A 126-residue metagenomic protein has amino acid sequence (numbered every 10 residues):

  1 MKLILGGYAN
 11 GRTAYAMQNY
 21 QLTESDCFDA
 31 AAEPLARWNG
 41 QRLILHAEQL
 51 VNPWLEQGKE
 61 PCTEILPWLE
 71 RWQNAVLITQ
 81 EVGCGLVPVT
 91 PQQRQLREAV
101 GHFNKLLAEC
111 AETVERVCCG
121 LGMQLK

Functional and structural regions predicted by a protein language model:
M1-A30: Glycine-rich P-loop/Walker A and Walker A-like loops and their local beta1-loop-alpha1 context in P-loop NTPases
G7, A47, C119: Fold-independent oxyanion-binding glycine-rich loops and adjacent beta-strand/coil segments at enzyme active sites
N10, Q49-L50, G83, G122: Short, solvent-exposed loop/turn segments at secondary-structure junctions
Y15-Q18, L55-E56, K126: A short secondary-structure junction signal
Q21, N52-W54, V89-Q93: Short linear motifs at secondary-structure transitions and domain/linker junctions
S25-L77: Conserved nucleotide-sensing/catalytic segment adjacent to the nucleotide-binding pocket in NTP-handling enzymes
E60-C62, L66-K126: Replace "adjacent to P-loop NTPase cores in ATP/GTP-dependent enzymes" with "adjacent to NTP-binding cores
